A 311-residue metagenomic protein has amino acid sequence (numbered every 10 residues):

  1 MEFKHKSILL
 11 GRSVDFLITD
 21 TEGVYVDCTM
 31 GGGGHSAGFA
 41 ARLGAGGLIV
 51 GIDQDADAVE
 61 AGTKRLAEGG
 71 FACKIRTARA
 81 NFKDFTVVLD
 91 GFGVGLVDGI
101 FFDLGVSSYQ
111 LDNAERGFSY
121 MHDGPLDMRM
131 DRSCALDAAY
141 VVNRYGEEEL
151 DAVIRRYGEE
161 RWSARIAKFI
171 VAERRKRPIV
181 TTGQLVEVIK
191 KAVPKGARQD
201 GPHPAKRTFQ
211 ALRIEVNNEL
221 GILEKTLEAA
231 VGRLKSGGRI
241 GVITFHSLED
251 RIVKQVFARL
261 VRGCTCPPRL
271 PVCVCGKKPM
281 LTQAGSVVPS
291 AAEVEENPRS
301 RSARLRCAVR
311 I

Functional and structural regions predicted by a protein language model:
M1-I311: S-adenosyl-L-methionine-dependent methyltransferase catalytic core, i.e., the SAM/SAH-binding region
